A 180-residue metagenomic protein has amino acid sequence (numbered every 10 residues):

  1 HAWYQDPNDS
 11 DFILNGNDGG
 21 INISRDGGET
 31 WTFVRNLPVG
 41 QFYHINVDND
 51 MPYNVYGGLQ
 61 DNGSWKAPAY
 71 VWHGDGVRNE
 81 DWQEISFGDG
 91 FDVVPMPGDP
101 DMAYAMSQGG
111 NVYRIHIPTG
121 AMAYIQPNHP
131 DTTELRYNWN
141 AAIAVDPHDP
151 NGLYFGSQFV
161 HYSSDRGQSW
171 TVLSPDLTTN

Functional and structural regions predicted by a protein language model:
H1-N180: Beta-propeller blade termini and top-face loops
